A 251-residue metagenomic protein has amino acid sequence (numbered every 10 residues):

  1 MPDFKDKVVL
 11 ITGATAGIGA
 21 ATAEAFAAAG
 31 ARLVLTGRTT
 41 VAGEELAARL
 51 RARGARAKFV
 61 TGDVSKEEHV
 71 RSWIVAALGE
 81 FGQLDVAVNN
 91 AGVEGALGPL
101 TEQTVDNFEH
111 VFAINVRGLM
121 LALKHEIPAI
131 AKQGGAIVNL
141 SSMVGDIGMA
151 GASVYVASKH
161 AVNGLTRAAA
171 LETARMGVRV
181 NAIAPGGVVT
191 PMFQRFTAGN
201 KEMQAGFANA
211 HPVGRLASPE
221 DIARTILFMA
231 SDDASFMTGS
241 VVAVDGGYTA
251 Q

Functional and structural regions predicted by a protein language model:
T15-A16, T39: Conserved glycine-rich cofactor-binding loop
R71, E94-E109, G151-V154, Q194-A198: Conserved mid-core segment of classical short-chain dehydrogenase/reductases
V75, I114-K132, A170-L171, S231: Amphipathic alpha-helical dimer-interface segment in Rossmann-like NAD(P)H-dependent oxidoreductases
E94-L97, I147, L227, T238-Q251: Short C-terminal tail/terminal secondary-structure segment of NAD(P)H-dependent dehydrogenase/reductase domains
T101-M120, V138, V162, V213: Catalytic Tyr-X3-Lys loop
L123, S158, T166: Active-site helix of classical SDR
S142: Residue(s) in the substrate-gating loop at a strand-loop-helix junction that position the organic substrate next
A174, R179, M237-G239: Short, small/polar-rich loop/turn modules that mediate ligand/substrate recognition or access, typified
